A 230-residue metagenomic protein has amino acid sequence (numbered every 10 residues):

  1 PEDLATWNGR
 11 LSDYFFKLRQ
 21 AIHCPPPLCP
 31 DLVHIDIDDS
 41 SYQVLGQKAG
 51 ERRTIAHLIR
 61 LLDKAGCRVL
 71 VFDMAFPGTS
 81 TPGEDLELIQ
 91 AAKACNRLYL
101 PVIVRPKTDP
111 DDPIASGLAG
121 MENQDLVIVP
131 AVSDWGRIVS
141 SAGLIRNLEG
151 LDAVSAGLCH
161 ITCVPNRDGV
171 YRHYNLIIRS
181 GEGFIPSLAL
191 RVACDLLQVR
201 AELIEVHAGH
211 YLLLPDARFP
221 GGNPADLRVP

Functional and structural regions predicted by a protein language model:
P1-P230: Non-transmembrane functional regions of envelope-associated proteins
